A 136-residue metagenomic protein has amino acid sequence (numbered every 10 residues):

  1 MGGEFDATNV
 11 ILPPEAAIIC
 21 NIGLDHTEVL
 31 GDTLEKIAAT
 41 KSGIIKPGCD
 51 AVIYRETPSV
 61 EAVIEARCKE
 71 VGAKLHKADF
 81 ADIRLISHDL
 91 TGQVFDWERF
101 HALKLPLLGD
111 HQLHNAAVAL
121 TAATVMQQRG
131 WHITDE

Functional and structural regions predicted by a protein language model:
M1-E4: Switch II (G3) loop of P-loop NTPases
D6-I11, S87: Short glycine-biased active-site loop of nucleotidyltransferases that positions the nucleotide triphosphate and helps
T8, A51, L103: Short clusters of hydrophobic/aromatic residues that line enzyme substrate/ligand-binding pockets
L12-P13, L105: Intrinsic-disorder/low-complexity coil detector
P14-R99, A116, L120-E136: Acidic, Mg2+-coordinating active-site environments of NTP-dependent enzymes
K104-Q112: A short glycine-threonine-serine/GTX helix/turn-capping micro-motif
